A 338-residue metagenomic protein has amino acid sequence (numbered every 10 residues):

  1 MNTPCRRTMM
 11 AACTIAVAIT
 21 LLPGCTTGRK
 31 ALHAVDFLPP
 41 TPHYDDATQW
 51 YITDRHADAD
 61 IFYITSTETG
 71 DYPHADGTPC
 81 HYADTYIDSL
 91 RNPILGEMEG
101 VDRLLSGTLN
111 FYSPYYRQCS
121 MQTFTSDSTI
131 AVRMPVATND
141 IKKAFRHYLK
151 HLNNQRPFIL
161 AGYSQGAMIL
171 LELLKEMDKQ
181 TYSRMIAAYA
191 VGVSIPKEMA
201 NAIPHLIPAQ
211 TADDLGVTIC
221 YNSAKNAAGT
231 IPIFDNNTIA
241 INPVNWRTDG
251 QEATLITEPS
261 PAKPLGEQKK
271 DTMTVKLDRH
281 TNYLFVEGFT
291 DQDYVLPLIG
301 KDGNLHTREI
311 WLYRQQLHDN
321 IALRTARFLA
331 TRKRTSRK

Functional and structural regions predicted by a protein language model:
N2-A12: Bacterial N-terminal signal peptides that target proteins for export
P23-G24: C-terminal motif of bacterial Sec signal peptides marking the signal peptidase cleavage site
T27-G28, D140-N154, K175-R327, T331-S336: Surface cap/lid and interfacial helix-loop subdomains adjacent to catalytic sites that gate substrate access
G28-P93: N-terminal extension/subdomain marker
A57-A59, G107-F111, N154-P157, S183-A187: Loop/turn elements at helix/coil->beta-strand transitions in domains of secreted/extracellular proteins
I64-R156, D291-R337: Active-site catalytic motif of lipid deacylating hydrolases and related acyltransferases
I64-T67, Y115-C119, Y163-S164, A190-S194 (+1 more regions): Active-site-proximal beta-strand/loop segments in catalytic clefts of secreted hydrolases
G162-G166, L170: Gly/Ala-rich beta-loop-alpha elbow adjacent to hydrolase catalytic centers
